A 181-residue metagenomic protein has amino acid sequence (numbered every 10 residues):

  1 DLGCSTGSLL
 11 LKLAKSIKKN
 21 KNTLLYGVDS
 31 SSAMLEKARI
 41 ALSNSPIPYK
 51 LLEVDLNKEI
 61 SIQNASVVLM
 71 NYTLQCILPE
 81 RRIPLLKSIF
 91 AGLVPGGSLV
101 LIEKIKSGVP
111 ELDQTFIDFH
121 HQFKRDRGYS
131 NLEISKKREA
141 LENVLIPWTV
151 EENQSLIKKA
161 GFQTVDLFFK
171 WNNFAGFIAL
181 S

Functional and structural regions predicted by a protein language model:
L2: Conserved beta-strand/loop positions that form the S-adenosyl-L-methionine
T6-K58: Class I SAM-dependent methyltransferase SAM/SAH-binding core
L69: A conserved beta-strand element that flanks and buttresses the S-adenosyl-L-methionine
Y72-Q75: Short catalytic micro-motifs in class I SAM-dependent methyltransferases
I83-P95: A short glycine-rich, Lys/Arg-flanked "PGG" loop and its adjoining helix->strand segment in the class I
G96-K104: Conserved beta-strand signature within the Rossmann-like core of class I S-adenosyl-L-methionine
K104-K158: C-terminal alpha-helical "lid/dimerization" subdomain adjacent to the S-adenosyl-L-methionine
Q163-S181: Core SAM-dependent methyltransferase catalytic element
